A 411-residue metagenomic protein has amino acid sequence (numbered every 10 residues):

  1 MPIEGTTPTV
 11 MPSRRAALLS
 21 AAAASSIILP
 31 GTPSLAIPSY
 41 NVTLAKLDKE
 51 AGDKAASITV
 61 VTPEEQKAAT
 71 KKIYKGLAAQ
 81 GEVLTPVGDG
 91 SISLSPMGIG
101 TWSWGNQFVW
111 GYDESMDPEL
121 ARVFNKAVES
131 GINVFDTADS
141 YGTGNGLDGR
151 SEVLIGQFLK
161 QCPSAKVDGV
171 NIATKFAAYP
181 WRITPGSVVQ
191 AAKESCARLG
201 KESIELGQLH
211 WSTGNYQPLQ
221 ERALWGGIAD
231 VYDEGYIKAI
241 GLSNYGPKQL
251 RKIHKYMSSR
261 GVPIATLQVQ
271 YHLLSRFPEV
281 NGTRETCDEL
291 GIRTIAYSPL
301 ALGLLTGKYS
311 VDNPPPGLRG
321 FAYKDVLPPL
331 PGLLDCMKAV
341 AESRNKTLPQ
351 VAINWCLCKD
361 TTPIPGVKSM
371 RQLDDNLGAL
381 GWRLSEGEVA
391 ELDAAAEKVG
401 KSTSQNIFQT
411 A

Functional and structural regions predicted by a protein language model:
E4-A23: N-terminal secretory signal peptides and thylakoid transit peptides that target proteins across membranes
S20, S25-P30, L35-V170, G227 (+1 more regions): N-terminal binding-site loop/beta-alpha segment at the start of enzyme catalytic domains that lines or forms
I73-Q80, L84, N106, G111 (+1 more regions): Beta/alpha (TIM)-barrel catalytic core signal, keyed to glycine-rich beta->alpha loops juxtaposed to Asp/Glu that bind
S103-P118, F176-G186, N215-L219: Active-site mouth loops of central-metabolism enzymes
D113-A127, T184-R198, L250-R251: Short, acidic/polar
I132, K201-I204, I237, I292: A structural motif
V134-D139, I172-A173, I204-L209, G241-L242 (+1 more regions): Short beta-strand segments at enzyme active-site cores
L199-N215: Active-site groove signature of glycoside hydrolases
